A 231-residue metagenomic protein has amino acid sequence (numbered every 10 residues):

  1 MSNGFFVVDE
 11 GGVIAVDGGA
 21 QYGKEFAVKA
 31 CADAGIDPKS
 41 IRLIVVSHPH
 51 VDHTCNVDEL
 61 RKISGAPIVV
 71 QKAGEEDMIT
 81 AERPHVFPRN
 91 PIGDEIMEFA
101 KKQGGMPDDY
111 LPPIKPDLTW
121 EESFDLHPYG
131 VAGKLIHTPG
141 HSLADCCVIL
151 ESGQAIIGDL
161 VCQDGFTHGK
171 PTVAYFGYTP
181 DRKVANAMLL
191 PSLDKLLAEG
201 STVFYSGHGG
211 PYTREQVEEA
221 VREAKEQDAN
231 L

Functional and structural regions predicted by a protein language model:
M1-A34, V148-Q163: Conserved beta-strand hairpin/beta-sheet module of binuclear metal-dependent hydrolase folds, prominently
G4, D58, L190-D194: Short hydrophobic/charged patches on amphipathic alpha-helices used for structural packing and interfaces
I14-V16, V45, I68, Q154-I156 (+1 more regions): Residue-level marker for buried hydrophobic side chains located in beta-strands that build the well-ordered beta-sheet
A20, A73-E76, V161-Q163, A229: Short, acidic/turn-prone active-site loops that include or flank metal/cofactor- and phosphate-binding residues
Q21-Y22, D125-H127, A132-P139, L143-E215: Metallo-beta-lactamase
K24, A32-L118, E223: Active-site HxH/HxHxD metal-binding segment of metal-dependent hydrolases
F26-A27, N56, Q216-V217: Residues at alpha-helix caps and immediate loop-helix transition turns in enzyme cores, especially N- and C-cap
Y212-L231: Binuclear metal-ion centers of metallo-dependent hydrolases, dominated by the metallo-beta-lactamase
